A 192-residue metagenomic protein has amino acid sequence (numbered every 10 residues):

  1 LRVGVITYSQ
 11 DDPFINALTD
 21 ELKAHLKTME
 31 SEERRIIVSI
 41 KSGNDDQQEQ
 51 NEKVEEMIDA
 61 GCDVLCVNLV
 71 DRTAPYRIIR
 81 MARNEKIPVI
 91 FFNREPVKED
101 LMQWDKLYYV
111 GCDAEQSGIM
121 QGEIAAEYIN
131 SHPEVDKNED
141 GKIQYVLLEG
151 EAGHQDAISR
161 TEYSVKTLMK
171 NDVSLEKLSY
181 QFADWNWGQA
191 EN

Functional and structural regions predicted by a protein language model:
L1-N192: A residue-level marker of the well-folded mature domains of exported/periplasmic proteins
